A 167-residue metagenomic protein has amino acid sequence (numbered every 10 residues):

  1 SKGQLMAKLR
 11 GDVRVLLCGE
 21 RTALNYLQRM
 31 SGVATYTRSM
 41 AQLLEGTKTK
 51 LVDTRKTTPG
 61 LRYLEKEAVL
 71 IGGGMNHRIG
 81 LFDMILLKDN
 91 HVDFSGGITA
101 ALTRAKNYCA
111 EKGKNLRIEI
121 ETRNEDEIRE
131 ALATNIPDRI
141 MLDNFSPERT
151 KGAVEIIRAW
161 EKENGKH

Functional and structural regions predicted by a protein language model:
S1-T134, R139, K151-I156: Acidic/glycine-rich phosphate/pyrophosphate-binding loops and surrounding catalytic core that coordinate Mg2+
N144-H167: Feature captures the catalytic cores and cofactor-binding loops of soluble hydro-lyases/lyases that act on carboxylate
